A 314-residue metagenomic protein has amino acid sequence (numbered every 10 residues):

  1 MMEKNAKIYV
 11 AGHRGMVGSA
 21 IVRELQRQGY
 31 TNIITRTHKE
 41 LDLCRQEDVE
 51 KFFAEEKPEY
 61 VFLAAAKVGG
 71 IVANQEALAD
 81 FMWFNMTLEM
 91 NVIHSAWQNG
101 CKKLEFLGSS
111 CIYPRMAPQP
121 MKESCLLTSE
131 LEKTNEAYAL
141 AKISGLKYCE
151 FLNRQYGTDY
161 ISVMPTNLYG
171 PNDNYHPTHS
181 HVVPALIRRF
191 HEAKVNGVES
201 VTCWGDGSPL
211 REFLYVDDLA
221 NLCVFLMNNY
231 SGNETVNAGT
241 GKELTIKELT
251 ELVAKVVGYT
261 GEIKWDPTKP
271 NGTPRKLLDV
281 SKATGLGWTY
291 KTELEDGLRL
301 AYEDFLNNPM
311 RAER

Functional and structural regions predicted by a protein language model:
K4, M90-N135: Conserved Rossmann-fold NAD(P)-dependent oxidoreductase catalytic core, especially the SDR/UDP-sugar
A11-M16, A20-Q28, E192-R314: C-terminal substrate-binding subdomain of Rossmann-fold SDR/epimerase-dehydratase oxidoreductases
Q26-K51: Adenosine-cofactor binding site in Rossmann-like domains, unifying the SAM/SAH pocket of S-adenosylmethionine-dependent
Q46-M86, Q98: NAD(P)H-binding glycine-rich loop region in Rossmannoid oxidoreductase-like domains and their noncatalytic homologs
G70-I71, F106-M121, A137-I143, Q155 (+1 more regions): Conserved catalytic-site region of short-chain dehydrogenase/reductase
M82, M86, T134-L146, H176-P184 (+2 more regions): Short-chain dehydrogenase/reductase
I112-P114, A137, I161-A185, P209-L210: Flexible, glycine-rich beta-alpha linker
K133-T166, A185-N196: Active-site Tyr-X1-5-Lys
